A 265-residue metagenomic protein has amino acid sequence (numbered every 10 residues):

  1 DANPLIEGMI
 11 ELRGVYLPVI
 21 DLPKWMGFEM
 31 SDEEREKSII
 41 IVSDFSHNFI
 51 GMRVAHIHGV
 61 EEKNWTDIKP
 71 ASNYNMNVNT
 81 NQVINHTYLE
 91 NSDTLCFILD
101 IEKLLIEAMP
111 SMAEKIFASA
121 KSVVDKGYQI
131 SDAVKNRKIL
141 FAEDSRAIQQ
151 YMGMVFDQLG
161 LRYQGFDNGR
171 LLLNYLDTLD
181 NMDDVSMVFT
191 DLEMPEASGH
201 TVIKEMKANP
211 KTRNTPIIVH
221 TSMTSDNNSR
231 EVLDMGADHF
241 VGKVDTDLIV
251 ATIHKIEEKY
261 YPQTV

Functional and structural regions predicted by a protein language model:
D1-I6, I57-T94: Flexible, small-/acidic-enriched active-site or ligand-binding loops
G14, M194: Receiver (REC) domain active-site loop signature in two-component systems and cognate sites in sensor histidine kinases
Q150-D157, R170: Charged docking surfaces used in two-component/phosphorelay signaling
G165-M187: Acidic, metal-coordinating helix/loop segments flanking the phosphotransfer/catalytic sites of two-component signaling
N168, S198-T201: Acidic catalytic/metal-coordinating carboxylates
H200-R213: Short amphipathic alpha-helix used as the core "switch/output" element in two-component signaling
T201, M223-G242, D247: Alpha4 helix (beta4-alpha4-beta5 surface) of REC/receiver domains from two-component response regulators
I218-H220: Hydrophobic/aromatic residues positioned on beta-strands within the core alpha/beta folds
